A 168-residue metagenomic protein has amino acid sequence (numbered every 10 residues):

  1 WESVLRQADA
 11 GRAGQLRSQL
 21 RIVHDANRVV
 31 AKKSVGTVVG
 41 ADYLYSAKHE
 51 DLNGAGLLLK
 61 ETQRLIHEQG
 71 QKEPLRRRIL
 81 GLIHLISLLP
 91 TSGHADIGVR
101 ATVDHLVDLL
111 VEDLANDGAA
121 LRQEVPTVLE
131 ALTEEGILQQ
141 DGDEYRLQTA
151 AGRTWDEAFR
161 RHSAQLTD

Functional and structural regions predicted by a protein language model:
W1: Extended, charge-enriched "interface" segments that sit outside catalytic cores
V4-D168: Extended alpha-helical interface modules used as scaffolds for assembling large macromolecular complexes
